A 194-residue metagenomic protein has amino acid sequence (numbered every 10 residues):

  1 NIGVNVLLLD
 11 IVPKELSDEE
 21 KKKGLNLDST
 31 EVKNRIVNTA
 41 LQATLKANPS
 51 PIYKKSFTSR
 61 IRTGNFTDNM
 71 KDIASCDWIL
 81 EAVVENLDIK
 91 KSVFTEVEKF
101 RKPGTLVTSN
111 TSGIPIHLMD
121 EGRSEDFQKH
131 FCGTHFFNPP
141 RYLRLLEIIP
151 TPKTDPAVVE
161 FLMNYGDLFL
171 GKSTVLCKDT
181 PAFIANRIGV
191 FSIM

Functional and structural regions predicted by a protein language model:
I2: Conserved dinucleotide-binding and phosphotransfer motif residues
N5-D10, L162: Short beta-strand "acidic-cap" motif of Rossmann-like dinucleotide-binding folds
N5-L7, R62, V175: A structural signal for isolated positions on well-ordered beta-strands in alpha/beta enzyme cores
L9-V107, G113-L118, G122-E125, R141 (+1 more regions): Rossmann-like NAD(P)-binding element
P103-R187: Rossmann-fold dinucleotide-binding core
